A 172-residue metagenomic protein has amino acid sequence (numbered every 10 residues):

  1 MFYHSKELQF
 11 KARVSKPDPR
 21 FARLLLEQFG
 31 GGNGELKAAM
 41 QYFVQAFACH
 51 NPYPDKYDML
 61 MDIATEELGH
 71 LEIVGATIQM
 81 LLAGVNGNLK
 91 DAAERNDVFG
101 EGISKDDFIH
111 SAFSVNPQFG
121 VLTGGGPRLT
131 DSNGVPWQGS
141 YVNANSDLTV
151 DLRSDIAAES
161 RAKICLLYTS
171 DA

Functional and structural regions predicted by a protein language model:
F2-Y3: Long, low-complexity intrinsically disordered regions enriched in Ser/Thr, Asp/Glu, Pro/Gly
R13-G31, N96-D155: Acidic/His metal-coordination segments adjacent to aromatic residues that form catalytic metal sites in metalloenzymes
D18-P52, T65-I73, V150-L167: Alpha-helical bundle segments that constitute or directly flank the non-heme di-iron/ferroxidase center
Y53-Y57: Structural helix-adjacent loops and short alpha-helical linkers that scaffold large soluble proteins
D58-D62: Short, charged, amphipathic alpha-helical segments
I63-L122: Conserved alpha-helical segments that form or flank metal/cofactor-binding pockets of metalloenzymes
Y168-A172: Conserved small/polar residues in nucleotide/adenosyl-binding loops
